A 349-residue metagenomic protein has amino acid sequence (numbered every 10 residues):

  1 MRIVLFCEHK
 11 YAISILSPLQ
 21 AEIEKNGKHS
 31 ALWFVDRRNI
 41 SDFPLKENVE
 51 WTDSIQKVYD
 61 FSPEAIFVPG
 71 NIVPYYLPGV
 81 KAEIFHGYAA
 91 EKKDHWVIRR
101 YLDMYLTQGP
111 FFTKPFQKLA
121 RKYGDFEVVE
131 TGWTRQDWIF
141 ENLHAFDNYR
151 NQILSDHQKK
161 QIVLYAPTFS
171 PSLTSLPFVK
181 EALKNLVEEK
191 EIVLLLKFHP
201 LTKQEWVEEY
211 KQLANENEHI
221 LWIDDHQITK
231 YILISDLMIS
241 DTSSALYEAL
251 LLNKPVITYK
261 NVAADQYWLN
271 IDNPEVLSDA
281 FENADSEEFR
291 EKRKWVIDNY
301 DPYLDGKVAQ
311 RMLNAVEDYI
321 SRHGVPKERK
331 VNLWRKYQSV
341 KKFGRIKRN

Functional and structural regions predicted by a protein language model:
M1-C7, L164-A166: Short hydrophobic beta-strand segments
V4-L143, D147: Active-site and donor-binding regions of nucleotide-sugar-utilizing enzymes
A12-N26, R135-Y210, L304, V308-Q310: Conserved catalytic-core segment of nucleotide-activated headgroup transferases in glycan assembly
A31-K46, V187-W222: Catalytic donor nucleotide-activated moiety binding site of glycosyltransferases and closely related
Q56, H95, L183, Y210 (+1 more regions): Acidic, amphipathic alpha-helical patches
I72, L77-F85, D225-W268: A donor-sugar binding/catalytic signature common to diverse glycosyltransferases and related nucleotide-sugar
Y123, E130, S244-L304: Catalytic binding pocket for nucleotide-activated donors in carbohydrate/polymer assembly enzymes
S286-N349: C-terminal amphipathic helix plus adjacent low-complexity, charged tail appended to glycosyltransferase catalytic
